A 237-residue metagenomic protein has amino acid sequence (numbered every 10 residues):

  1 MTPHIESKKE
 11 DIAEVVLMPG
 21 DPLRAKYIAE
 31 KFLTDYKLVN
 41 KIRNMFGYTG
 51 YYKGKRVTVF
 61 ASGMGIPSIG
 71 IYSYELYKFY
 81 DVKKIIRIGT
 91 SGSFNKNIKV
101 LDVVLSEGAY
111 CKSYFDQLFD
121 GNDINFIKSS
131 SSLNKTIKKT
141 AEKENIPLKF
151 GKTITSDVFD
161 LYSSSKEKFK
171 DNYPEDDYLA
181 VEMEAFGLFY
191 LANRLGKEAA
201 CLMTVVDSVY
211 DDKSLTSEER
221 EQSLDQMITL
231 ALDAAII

Functional and structural regions predicted by a protein language model:
M1-I127, S131-T136: Metabolite-binding pocket within alpha/beta catalytic cores that recognizes anionic/polar moieties
P22, G92, I154-F159, G187 (+2 more regions): Glycine-rich beta-alpha junction loops
D35-K41, N145-K152, I237: Flexible, glycine/charged-enriched surface loops at secondary-structure junctions
K55-S62, F169-D177: Short, basic, glycine/proline-bearing loop/turn elements
I124-E175: Active-site rim beta-loop-alpha module in soluble metabolic enzymes
T136-E144, L191, L230-I237: Generic non-transmembrane alpha-helical segments
F186-E219: Zn-dependent metallopeptidase/amidohydrolase metal-coordination segment
V209-I237: His/Asp/Glu-rich mid-to-C-terminal helical/loop segments that flank catalytic regions of hydrolases
